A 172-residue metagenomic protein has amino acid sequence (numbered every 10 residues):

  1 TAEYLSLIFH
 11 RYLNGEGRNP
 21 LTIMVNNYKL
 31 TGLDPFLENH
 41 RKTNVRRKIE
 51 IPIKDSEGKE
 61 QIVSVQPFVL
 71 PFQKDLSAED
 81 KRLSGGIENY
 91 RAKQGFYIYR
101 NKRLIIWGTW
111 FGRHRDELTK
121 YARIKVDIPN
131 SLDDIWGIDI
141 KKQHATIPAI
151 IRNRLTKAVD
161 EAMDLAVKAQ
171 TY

Functional and structural regions predicted by a protein language model:
T1-V25: ATP-binding catalytic core of ATPases
Y28: Flexible loop/N-cap segments at domain edges
G32-D34, N39-Y172: Charged regulatory segments coupled to nucleotide-binding catalytic modules in large multidomain enzymes
